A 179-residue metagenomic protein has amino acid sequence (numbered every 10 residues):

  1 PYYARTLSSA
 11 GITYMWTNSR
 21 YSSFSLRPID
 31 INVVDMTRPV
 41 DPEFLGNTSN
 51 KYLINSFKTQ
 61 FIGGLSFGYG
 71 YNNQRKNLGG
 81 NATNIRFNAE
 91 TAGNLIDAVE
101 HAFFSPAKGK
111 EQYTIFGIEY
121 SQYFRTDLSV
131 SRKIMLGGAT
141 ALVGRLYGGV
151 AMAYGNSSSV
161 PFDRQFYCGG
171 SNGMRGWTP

Functional and structural regions predicted by a protein language model:
Y2-T6, I96: Solvent-exposed loop/turn segments connecting transmembrane beta-strands in outer-membrane beta-barrel proteins
Y2-Y3, Y14-W16: C-terminal structured domain segments across diverse proteins
G11-T13, Y21-P179: C-terminal outer-membrane beta-barrel translocator/porin domains of Gram-negative envelope proteins and their
